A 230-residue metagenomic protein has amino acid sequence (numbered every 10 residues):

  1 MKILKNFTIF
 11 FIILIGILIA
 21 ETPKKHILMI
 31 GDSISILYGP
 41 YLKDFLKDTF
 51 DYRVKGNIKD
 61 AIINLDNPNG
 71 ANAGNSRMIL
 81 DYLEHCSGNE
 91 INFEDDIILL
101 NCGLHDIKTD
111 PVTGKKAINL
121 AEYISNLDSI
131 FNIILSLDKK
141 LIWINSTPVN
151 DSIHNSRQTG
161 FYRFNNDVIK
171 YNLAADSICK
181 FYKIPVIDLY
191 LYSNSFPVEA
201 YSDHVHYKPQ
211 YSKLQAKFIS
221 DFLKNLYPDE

Functional and structural regions predicted by a protein language model:
I3-I15: Sec-dependent N-terminal signal peptides
I12, D44-L46, L135, I178: A generic structural signal for short, solvent-exposed coil/turn residues that cap or connect secondary-structure
L14-K24: Bacterial Sec-dependent signal peptides at the C-terminal "C-region" and cleavage site
I15-G16, L42, F218: Alpha-helical transmembrane segments and their juxtamembrane interfaces
T22-S125: Conserved SGNH/GDSL esterase-like catalytic core that processes O-acyl groups on lipids and polysaccharides
R77-E230: Alpha-helical cap/lid subdomain in secreted, periplasmic, or secretory-pathway luminal O-acyl-processing enzymes
